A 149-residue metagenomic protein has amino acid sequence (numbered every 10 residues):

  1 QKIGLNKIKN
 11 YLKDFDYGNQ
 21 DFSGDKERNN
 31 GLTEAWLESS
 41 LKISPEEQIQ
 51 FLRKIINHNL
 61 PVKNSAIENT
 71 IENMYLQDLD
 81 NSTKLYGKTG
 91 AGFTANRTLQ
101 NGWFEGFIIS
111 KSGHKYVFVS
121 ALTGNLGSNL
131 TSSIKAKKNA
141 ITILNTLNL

Functional and structural regions predicted by a protein language model:
Q1-I55: Mid-domain, small-residue-enriched loop/turn segments at the edges of structured enzyme/sensor domains
K2-G4, I49, R53-L149: Structured C-terminal helix/loop/strand segments within mature extracytoplasmic catalytic/sensor domains
